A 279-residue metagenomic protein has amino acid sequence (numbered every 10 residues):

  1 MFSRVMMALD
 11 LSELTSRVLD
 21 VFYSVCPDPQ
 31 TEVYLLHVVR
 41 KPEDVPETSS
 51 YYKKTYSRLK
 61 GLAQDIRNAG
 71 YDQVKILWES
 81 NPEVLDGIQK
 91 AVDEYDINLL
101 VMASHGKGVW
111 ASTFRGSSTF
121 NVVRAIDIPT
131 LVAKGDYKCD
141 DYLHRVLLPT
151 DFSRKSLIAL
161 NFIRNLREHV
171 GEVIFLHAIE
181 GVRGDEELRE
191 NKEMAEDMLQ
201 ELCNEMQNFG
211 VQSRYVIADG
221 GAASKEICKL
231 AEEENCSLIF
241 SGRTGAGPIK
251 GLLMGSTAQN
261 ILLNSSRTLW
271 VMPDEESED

Functional and structural regions predicted by a protein language model:
M1-S49, R145-K192, E201-V211, D274: Small/aliphatic-rich secondary-structure junction motif
S12, R40, N81, K107 (+6 more regions): Residue-level marker for beta-strand->alpha-helix junctions and adjacent short loops that shape enzyme
V21, Y51-L62, G87, F162 (+2 more regions): Short, solvent-exposed amphipathic alpha-helices that sit in or adjacent to ligand/effector-binding or catalytic
S24-E94: Ordered, small/hydrophobic-rich secondary-structure cores
Y34-L36, K75-E79, L131, I174-L176 (+2 more regions): General small-molecule cofactor/ligand-binding pocket signal
Q64-L100, Q207-I239, G247, E276-D279: Structural beta-alpha unit
Q89-C139, E232-D279: Gly/Ser-rich helix-loop-strand patches that form or flank binding pockets for ribonucleotide-derived cofactors
